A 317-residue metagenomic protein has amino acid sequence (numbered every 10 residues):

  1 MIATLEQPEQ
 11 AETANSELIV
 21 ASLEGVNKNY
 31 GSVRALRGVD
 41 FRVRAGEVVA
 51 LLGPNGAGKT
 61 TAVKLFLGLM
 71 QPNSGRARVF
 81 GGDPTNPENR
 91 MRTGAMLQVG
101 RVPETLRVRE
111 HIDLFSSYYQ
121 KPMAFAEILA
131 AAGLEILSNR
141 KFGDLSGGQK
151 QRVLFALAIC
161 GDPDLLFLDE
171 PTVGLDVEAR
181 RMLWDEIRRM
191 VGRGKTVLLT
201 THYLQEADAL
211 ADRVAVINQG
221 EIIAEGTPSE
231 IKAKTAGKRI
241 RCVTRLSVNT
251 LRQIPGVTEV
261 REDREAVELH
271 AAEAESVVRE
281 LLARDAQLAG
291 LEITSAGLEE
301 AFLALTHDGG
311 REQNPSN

Functional and structural regions predicted by a protein language model:
I2-T13, A272-N317: C-terminal coupling/interaction segments
L18-A21, K28-L199, L204-N218, A224: ABC transporter nucleotide-binding domains
E24, F80, V243, D263 (+1 more regions): Solvent-exposed beta-strand sheet faces enriched in polar/charged residues
F80, N89, Q120, A215 (+4 more regions): A generic structural signal for secondary-structure junctions that act as hinges or helix/strand caps at the edges
R90-G94, L129, K232, V278 (+1 more regions): Conserved protein kinase catalytic domain
V108, F125, P228, S295-L298: Structural motif detector for alpha-helix initiation sites
W184-A272: ABC transporter nucleotide-binding domain
